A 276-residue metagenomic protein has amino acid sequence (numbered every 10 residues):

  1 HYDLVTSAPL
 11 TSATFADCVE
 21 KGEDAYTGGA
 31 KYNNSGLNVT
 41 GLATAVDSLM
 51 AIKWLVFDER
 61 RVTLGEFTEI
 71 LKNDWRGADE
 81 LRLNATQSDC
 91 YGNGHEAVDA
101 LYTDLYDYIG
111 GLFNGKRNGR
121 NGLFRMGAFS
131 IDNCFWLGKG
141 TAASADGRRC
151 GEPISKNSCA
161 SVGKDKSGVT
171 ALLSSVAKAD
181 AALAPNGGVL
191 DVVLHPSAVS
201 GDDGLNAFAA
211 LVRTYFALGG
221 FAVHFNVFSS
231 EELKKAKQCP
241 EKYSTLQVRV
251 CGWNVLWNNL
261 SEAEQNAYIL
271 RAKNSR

Functional and structural regions predicted by a protein language model:
H1-R276: Acidic, glycine-enriched catalytic cores built around paired aspartates
